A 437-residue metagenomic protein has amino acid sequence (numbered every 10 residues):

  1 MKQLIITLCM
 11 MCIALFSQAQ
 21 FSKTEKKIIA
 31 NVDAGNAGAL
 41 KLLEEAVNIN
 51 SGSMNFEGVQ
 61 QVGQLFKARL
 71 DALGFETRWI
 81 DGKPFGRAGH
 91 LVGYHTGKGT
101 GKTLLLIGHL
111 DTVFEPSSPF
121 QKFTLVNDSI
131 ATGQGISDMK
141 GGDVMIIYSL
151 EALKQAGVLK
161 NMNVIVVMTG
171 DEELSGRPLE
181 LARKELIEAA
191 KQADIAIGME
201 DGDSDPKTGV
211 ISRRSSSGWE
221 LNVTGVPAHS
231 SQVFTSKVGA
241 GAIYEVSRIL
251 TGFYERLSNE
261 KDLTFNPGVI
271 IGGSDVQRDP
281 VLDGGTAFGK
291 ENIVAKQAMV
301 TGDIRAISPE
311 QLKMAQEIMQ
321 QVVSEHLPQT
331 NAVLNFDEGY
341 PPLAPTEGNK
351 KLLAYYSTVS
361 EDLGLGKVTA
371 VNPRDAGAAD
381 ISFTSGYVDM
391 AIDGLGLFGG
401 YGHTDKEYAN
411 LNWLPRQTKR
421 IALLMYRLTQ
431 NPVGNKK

Functional and structural regions predicted by a protein language model:
M1-K23: Bacterial Sec-dependent N-terminal signal peptides
Q20-K27, G52, R69, G202 (+2 more regions): Metal-dependent amide/peptide-bond hydrolase catalytic core, centered on the "pita-bread" metallohydrolase fold
Q20-Q134, K154-K160: Acidic/His- and Gly-rich active-site-bordering loop/insert found across diverse amide/peptide-bond hydrolases
L40-E44, G63, K67, D143 (+8 more regions): Extracytoplasmic/secreted envelope proteins and their assembly/folding machinery, especially bacterial periplasmic
G82-P84, G209-R213, E291-I293, N372-R374: Short Gly/Pro-enriched turn/cap motifs at secondary-structure boundaries
I107-G108, V167-M168, A196-E200, T224 (+1 more regions): Short beta-strand segments
E115-L125, S212-S215, P280-G285: Short, flexible, mixed-charge acidic loops at enzyme active sites
M139-S212, G272-L282, V433-K436: Acidic/histidine-rich catalytic neighborhood of metal-dependent amide-processing enzymes
